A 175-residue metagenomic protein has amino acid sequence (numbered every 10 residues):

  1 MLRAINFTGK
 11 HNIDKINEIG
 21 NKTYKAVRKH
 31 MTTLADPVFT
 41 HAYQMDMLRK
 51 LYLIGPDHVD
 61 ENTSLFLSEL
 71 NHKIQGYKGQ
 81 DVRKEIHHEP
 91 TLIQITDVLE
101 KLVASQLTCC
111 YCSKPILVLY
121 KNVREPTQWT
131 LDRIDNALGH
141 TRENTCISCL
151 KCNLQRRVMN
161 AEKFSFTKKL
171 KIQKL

Functional and structural regions predicted by a protein language model:
M1-L48: General detector of N-terminal leader/presequence modules that precede the first folded domain
K29-Y77: Eukaryotic intrinsically disordered, low-complexity, charge-rich
V59-Y111, A137: Short, charged surface segments at domain edges that flank catalytic/cofactor-binding sites
T108, T145-S148: Short pre-active-site segment immediately N-terminal to redox-active cysteine/selenocysteine motifs in thiol-based
C110-S113, K151: Short, cysteine/histidine-rich loop/knuckle motifs that typically chelate Zn2+
K114-T145: Histidine-centered nuclease catalytic patch
I134, L138-C146, L154-L175: Polybasic, low-complexity binding patches
